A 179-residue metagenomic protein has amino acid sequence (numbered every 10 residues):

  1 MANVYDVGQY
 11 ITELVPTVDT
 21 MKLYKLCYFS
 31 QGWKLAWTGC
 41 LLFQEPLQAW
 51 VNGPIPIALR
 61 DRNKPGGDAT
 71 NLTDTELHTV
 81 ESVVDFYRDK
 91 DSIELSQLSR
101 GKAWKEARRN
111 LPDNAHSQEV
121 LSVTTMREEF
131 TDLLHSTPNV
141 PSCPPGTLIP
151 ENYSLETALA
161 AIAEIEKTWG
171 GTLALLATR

Functional and structural regions predicted by a protein language model:
M1-R179: Domain-edge interaction signal
